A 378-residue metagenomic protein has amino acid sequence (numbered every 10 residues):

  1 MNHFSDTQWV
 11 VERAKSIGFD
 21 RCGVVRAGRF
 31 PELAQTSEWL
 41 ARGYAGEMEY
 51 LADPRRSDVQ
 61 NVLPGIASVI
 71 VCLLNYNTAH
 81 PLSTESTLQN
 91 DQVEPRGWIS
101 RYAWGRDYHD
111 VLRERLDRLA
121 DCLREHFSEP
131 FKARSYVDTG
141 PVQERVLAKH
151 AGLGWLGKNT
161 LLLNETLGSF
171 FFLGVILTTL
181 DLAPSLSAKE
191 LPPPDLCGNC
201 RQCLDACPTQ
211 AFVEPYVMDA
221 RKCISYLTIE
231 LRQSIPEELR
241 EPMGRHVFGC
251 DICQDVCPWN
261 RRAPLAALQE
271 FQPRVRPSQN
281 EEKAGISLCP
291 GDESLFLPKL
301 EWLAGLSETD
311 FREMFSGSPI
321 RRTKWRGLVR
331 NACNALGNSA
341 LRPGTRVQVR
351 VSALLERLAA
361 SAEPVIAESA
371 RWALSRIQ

Functional and structural regions predicted by a protein language model:
M1-L196: Auxiliary alpha/beta "docking" domains used to position bulky ligands
F19, Q202-S225, R232, H246-E270 (+1 more regions): Iron-sulfur cluster-binding cysteine motifs and their immediate structural context in ferredoxin-like electron-transfer
P290-R326, C333: Alpha-helical adaptor scaffolds
D310-M314, T345-A359, Q378: Amphipathic alpha-helical scaffolding segments comprising HEAT/armadillo-like alpha-solenoid repeats
P319-T323, R357-I366: Short coil turns that connect the paired helices of HEAT/ARM alpha-solenoid repeats
A332, A370-R371: Conserved hydrophobic register position within alpha-solenoid helical repeats
